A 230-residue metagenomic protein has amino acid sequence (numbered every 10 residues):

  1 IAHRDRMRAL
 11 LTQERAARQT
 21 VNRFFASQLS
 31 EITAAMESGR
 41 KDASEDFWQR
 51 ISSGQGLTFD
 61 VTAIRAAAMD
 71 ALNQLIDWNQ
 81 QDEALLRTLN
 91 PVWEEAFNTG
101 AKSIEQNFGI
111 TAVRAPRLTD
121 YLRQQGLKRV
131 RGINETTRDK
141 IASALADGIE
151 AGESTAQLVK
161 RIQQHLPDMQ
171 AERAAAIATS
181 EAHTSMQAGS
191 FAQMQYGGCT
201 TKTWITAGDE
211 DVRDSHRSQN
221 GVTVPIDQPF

Functional and structural regions predicted by a protein language model:
I1-M169: N-terminal leader/targeting and assembly helices and adjacent pre-domain segments
M169-F230: Acidic, glycine-rich two-metal-ion catalytic cores of nucleic acid-processing enzymes
